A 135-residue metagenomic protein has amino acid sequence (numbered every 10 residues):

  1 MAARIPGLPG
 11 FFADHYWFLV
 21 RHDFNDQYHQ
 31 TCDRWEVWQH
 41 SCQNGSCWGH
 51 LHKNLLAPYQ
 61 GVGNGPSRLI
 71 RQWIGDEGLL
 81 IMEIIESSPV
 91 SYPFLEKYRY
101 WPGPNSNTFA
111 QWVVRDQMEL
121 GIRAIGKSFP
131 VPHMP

Functional and structural regions predicted by a protein language model:
M1-W73, Y98-Y100: Glycine-rich catalytic cores of cysteine/serine-nucleophile enzymes that process amide/ester linkages in cell-envelope
P6-G7, R71-G78, Q117, P135: Short, structured coil/loop segments at alpha-helix boundaries
D26, A57, D76, G126-V131: A generic structural micro-environment signature that highlights single residues at secondary-structure boundaries
W73-P89: A structural motif
I85-P135: Activation targets extended, charge/polar-rich intrinsically disordered C-terminal tails
